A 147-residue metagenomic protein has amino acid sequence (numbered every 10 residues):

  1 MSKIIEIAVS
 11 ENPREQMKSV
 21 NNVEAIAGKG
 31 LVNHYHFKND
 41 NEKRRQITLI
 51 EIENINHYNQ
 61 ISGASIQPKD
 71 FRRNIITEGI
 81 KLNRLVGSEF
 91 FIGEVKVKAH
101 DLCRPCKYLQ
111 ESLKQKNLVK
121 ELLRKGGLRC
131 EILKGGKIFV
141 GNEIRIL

Functional and structural regions predicted by a protein language model:
M1-L147: Metal-cofactor-dependent catalytic cores
